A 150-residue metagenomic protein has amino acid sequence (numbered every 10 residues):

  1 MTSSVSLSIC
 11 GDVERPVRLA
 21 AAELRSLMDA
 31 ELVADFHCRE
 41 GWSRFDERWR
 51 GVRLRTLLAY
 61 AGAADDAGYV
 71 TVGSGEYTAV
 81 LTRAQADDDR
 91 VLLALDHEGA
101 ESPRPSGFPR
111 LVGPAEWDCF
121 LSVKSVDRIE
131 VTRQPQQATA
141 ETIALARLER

Functional and structural regions predicted by a protein language model:
M1-D29, Y60-R150: Extended, aromatic/histidine-rich regions of cofactor-dependent oxidoreductases associated with respiratory
R25-R39: Solvent-exposed edge beta-strands and adjacent loop segments that serve as assembly or binding interfaces
H37-Y77: Mid-length scaffold segments of soluble, non-membrane domains
